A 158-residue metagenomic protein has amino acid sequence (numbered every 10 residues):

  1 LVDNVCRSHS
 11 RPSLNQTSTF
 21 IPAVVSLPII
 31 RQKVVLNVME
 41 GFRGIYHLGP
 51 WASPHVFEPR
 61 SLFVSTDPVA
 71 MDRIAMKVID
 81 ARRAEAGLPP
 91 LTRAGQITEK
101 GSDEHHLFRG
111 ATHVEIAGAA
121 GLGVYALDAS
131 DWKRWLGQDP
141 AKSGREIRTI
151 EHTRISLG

Functional and structural regions predicted by a protein language model:
L1-G158: Extended, low-polarity segments enriched in aliphatic/aromatic residues
